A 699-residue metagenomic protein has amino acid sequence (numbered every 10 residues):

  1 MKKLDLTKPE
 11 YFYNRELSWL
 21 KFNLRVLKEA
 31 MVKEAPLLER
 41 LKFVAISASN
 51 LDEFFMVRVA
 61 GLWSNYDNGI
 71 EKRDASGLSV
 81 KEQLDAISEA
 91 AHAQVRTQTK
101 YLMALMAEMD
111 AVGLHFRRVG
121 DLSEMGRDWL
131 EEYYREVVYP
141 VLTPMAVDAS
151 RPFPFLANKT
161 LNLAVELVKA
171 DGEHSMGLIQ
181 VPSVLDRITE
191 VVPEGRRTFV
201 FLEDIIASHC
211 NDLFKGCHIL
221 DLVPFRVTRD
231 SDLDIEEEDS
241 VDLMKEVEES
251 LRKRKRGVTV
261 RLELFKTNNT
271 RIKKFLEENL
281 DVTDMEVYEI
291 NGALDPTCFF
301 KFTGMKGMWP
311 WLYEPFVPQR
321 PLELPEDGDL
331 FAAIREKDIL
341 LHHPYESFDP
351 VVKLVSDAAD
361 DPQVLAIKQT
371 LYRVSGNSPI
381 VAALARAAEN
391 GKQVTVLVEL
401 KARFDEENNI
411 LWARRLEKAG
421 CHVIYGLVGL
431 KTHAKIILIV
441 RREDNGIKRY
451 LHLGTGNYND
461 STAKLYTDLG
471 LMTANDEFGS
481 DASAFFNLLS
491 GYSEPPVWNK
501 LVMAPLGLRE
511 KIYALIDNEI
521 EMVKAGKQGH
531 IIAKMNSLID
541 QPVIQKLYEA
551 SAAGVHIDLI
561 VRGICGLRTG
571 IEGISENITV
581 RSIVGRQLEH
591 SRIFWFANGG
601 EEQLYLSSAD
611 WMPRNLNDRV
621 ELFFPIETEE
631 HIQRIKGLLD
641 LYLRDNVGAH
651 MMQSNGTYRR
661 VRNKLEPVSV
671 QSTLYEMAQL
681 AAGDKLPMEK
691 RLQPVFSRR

Functional and structural regions predicted by a protein language model:
M1-I531, E549, A553, C565-R699: N-terminal localization/anchoring segments of enzymes in phospholipid and broader phosphate metabolism
N536: Cofactor-pocket helix-loop regions in the catalytic cores of large enzyme subunits
Q541-I544, Y548: Glycine/threonine-rich ATP-lid/beta-loop region of ATP-binding domains
H556-I560: Hydrophobic alpha/beta core scaffold segments
